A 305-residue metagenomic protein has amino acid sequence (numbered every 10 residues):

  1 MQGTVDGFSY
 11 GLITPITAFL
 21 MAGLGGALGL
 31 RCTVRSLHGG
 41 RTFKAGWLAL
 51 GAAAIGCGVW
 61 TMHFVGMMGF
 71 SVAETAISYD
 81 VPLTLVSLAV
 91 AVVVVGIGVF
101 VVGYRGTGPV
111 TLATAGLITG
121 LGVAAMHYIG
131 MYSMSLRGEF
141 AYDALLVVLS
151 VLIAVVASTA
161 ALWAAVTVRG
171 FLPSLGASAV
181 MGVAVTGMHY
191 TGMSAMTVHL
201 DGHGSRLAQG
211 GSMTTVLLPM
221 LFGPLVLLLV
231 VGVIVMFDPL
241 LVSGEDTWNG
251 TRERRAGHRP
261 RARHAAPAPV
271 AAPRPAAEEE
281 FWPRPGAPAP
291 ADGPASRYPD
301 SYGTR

Functional and structural regions predicted by a protein language model:
M1-R305: Peripheral, non-catalytic segments of secretory and membrane proteins
